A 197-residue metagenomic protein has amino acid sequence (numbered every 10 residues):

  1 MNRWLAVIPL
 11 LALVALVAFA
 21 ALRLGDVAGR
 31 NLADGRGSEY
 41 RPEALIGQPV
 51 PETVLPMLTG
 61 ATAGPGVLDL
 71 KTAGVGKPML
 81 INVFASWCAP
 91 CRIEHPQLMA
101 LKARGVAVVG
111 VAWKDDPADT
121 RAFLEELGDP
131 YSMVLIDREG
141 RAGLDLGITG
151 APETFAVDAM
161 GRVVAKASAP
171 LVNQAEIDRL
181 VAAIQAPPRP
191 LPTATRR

Functional and structural regions predicted by a protein language model:
M1-L58, R197: N-terminal targeting signals for export/organelle localization
G47, E52, G105, Y131-S132: A generic structural signal for alpha->beta connector loops
T53-M79: A short beta-strand-turn-helix
K77-M79, F84-W87, G150: Short pre-active-site segment immediately N-terminal to redox-active cysteine/selenocysteine motifs in thiol-based
L80-I81, V108, T154: Hydrophobic beta-strand anchors of alpha/beta hydrolase catalytic cores
S86-I93, E153: C-type cytochrome heme c attachment motif
R92-G128, D137-L144, R197: Structural microenvironment flanking redox-active thiols in thiol-disulfide oxidoreductases
E125-P130, D137-R197: Thiol/disulfide oxidoreductase modules built on the thioredoxin-like
